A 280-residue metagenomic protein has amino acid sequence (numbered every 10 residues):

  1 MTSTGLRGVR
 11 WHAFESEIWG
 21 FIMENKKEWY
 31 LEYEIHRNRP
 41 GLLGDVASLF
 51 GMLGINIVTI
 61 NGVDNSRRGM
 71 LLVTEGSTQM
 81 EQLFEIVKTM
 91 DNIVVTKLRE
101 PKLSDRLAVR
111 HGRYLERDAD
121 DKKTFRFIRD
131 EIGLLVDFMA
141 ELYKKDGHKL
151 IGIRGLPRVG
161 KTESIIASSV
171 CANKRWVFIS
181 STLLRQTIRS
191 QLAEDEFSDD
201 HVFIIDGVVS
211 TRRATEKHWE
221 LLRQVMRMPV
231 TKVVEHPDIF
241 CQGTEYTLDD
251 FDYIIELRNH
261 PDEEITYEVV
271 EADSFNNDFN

Functional and structural regions predicted by a protein language model:
G5-G8, G20: Residue-identity detector for glycine
W19-G133, E141: A conserved regulatory-domain signal marking ACT and ACT-like small-molecule sensing domains and adjacent regulatory
E141-H148: Phosphate-binding P-loop
K149-K174: Glycine-rich phosphate-binding P-loop
V177-S181, T187-D238: Conserved nucleotide-sensing/catalytic segment adjacent to the nucleotide-binding pocket in NTP-handling enzymes
L222-N280: Replace "adjacent to P-loop NTPase cores in ATP/GTP-dependent enzymes" with "adjacent to NTP-binding cores
